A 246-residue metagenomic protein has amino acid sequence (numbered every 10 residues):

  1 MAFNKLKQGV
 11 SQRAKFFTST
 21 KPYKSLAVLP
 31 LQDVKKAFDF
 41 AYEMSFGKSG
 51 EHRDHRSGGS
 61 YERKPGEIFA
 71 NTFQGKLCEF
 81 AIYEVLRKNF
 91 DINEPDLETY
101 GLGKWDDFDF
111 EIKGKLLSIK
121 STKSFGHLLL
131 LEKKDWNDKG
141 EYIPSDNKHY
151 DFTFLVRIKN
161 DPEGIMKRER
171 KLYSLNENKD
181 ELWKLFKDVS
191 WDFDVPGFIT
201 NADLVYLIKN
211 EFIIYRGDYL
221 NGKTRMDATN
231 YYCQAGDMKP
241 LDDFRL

Functional and structural regions predicted by a protein language model:
M1-F108, K120-L246: Nucleic-acid endonuclease domains
F110-G114: Active-site beta-strand termini and strand-to-loop segments that position acidic
L116-S118: Short hydrophobic-acidic sequence motifs that mark active-site Asp/Glu residues
